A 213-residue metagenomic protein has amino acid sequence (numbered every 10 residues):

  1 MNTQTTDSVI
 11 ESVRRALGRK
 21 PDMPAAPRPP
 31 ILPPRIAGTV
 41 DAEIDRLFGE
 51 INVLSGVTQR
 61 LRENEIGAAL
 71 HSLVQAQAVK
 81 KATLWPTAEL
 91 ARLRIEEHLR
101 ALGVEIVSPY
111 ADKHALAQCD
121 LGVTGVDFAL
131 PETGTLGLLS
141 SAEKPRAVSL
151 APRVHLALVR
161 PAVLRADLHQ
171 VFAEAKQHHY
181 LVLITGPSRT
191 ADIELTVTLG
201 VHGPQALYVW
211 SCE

Functional and structural regions predicted by a protein language model:
M1-E213: The feature marks the mature, well-folded catalytic cores of soluble enzymes
